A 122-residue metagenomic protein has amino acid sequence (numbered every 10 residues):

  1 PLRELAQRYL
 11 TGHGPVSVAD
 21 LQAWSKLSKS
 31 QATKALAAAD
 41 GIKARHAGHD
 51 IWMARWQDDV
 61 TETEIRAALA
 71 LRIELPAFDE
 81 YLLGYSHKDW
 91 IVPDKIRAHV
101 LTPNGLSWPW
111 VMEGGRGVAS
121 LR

Functional and structural regions predicted by a protein language model:
P1-L82, S86-K88, P93-R122: Long, low-complexity intrinsically disordered regions
